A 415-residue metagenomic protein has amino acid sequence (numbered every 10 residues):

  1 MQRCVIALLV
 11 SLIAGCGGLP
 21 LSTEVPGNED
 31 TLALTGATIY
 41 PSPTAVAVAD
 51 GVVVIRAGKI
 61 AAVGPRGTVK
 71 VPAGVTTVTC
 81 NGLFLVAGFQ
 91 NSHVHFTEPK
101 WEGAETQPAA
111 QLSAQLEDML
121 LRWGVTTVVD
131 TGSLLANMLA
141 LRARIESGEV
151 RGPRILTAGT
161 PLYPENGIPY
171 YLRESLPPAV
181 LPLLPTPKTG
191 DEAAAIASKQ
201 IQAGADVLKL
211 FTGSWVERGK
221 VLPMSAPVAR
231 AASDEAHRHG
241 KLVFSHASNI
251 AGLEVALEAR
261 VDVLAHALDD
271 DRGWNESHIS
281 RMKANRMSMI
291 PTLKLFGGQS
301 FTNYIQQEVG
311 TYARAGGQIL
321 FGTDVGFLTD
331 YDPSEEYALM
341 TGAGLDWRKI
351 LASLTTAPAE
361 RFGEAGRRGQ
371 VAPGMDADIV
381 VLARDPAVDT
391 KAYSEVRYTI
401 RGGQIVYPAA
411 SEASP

Functional and structural regions predicted by a protein language model:
I13-G15: C-terminal motif of bacterial Sec signal peptides marking the signal peptidase cleavage site
L19-D30, I39, T44-V86: Histidine-rich, glycine-flanked metal-binding segment
L21-V25, I39-V52, P65-R66, D346-L351 (+1 more regions): Acidic, glycine-enriched loop/beta-strand segments at the rims of small-molecule binding/catalytic pockets
L32-L34, K70-A110, A114, D118-L121 (+1 more regions): Replace "His-x-His-based motif
G103-R151, L184-D206: Alpha-helical scaffold segments that flank or form the walls of functional sites
Q115-L139, G152-T160, A205-W215, L242 (+2 more regions): Divalent metal-dependent hydrolysis catalytic cores, especially in the metallo-beta-lactamase
S147-P161, V221-S245, R286-P291: Alpha-helix-loop-beta-strand connector modules within alpha/beta enzyme cores
R238, N303-D385: His/Asp/Glu-enriched, well-ordered alpha-helical/loop segment that forms or immediately abuts the divalent-metal
